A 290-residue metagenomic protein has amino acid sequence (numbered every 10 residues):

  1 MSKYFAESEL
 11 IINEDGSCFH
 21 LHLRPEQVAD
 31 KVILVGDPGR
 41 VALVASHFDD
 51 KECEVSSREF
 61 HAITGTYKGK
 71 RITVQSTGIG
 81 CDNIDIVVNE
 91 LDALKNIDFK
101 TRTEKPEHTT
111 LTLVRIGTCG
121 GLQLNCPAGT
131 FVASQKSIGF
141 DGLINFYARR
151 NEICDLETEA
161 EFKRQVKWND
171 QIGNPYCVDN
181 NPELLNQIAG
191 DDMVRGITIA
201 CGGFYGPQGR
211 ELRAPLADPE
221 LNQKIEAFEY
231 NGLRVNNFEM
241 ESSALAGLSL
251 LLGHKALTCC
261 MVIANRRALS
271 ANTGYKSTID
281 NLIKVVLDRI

Functional and structural regions predicted by a protein language model:
S2-Y176: Metabolite-binding pocket within alpha/beta catalytic cores that recognizes anionic/polar moieties
H20-P25, G202-Q208, D280-R289: Intrinsically disordered, low-complexity segments enriched in small residues
G120, S137, I199-G206, A244 (+1 more regions): Glycine-rich beta-alpha junction loops
E157-Y230: Active-site rim beta-loop-alpha module in soluble metabolic enzymes
P175-N180, N237-A244: Polyanion-binding loop/helix "lid" in catalytic or ligand-binding cores
G232-N236: Short pre-catalytic strand/loop immediately N-terminal to key active-site residues, enriched for Gly-Thr
S243-G274: Zn-dependent metallopeptidase/amidohydrolase metal-coordination segment
N265-I290: His/Asp/Glu-rich mid-to-C-terminal helical/loop segments that flank catalytic regions of hydrolases
